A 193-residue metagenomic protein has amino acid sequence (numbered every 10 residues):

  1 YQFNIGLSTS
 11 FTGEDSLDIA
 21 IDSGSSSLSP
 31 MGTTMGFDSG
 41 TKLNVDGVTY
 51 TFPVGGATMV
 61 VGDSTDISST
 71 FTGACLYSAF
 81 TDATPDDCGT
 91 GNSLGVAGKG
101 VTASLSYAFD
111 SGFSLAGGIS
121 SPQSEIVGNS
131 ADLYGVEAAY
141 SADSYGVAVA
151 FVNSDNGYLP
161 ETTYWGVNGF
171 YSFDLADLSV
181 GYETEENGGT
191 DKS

Functional and structural regions predicted by a protein language model:
Y1-G62, D66, P85-I119, S130 (+4 more regions): Beta-barrel outer-membrane channel/assembly domains of diderm bacteria
G24-S26, L76-T81: Flexible, surface-exposed loop regions and adjacent strand-edge segments of Gram-negative outer-membrane beta-barrel
F71-C75: Outer-membrane beta-barrel and related beta-rich outer-membrane complex signature in Gram-negative bacteria
S121-Q123: Right-handed parallel beta-helix
L133: Active-site substrate-binding loop specific to GH73 endo-beta-N-acetylglucosaminidase modules in bacterial autolysins
